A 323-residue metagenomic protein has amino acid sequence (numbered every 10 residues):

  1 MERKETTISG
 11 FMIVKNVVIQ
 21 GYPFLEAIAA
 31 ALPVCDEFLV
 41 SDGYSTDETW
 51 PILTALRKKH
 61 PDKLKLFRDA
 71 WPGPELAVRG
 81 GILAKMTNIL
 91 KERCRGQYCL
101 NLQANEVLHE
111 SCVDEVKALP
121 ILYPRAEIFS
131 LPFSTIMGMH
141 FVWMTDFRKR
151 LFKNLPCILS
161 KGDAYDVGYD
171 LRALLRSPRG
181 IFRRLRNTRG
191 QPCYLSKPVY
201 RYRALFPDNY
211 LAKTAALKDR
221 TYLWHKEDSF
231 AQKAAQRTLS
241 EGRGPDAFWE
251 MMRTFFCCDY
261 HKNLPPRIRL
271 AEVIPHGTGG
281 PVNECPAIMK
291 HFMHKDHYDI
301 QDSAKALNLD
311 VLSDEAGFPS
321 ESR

Functional and structural regions predicted by a protein language model:
M1-A29, Q301, K305, D310 (+1 more regions): N-proximal low-complexity "stem/linker" segments adjacent to membrane-targeting elements
E2-K15, G21-P23, T46-N101: Active-site-proximal specificity loops/subdomain of glycosyltransferases
E26-A27, I52, D114-A118: A short acidic, amphipathic alpha-helical/loop segment
E26-V40, S45, L56: Short, acidic, metal-binding catalytic loop of nucleotide-sugar glycosyltransferases
C35, G96-Q97, A126: Short, well-ordered alpha-helix to beta-strand connector turns
A77-K91, V107-R323: Catalytic-site signature of metal-activated, phosphate-bearing donor transferases, centered on the GT-A/GT-A-like
Y98, N105-L108: Acidic metal-phosphate-binding loop of nucleotide-sugar-dependent transferases
